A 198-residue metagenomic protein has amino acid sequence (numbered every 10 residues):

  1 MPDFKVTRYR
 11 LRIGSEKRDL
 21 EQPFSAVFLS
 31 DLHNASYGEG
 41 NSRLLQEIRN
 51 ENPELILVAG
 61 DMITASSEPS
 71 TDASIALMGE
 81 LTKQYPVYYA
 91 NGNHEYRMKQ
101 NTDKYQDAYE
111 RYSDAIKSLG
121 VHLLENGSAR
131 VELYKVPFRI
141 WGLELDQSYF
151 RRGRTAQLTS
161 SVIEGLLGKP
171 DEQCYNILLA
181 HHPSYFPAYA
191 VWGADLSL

Functional and structural regions predicted by a protein language model:
M1-L77: N-terminal active-site segment of His-dependent metallophosphoesterases
S15, L32-N34, E95-L196: Conserved catalytic scaffold of divalent metal-dependent phosphoesterases
D19, E80-K83, I116, D171: Short helix-capping segments at alpha-helix termini
P23, P53, Q84, Q173-Y175: A general structural motif
F28-L29, A59-G60, A90, L124 (+2 more regions): Generic enzyme active-site microenvironment
G38-L44, G60-G79, Y96-K117, A190-V191: Metal-dependent catalytic neighborhoods of phosphoester/phosphodiester hydrolases
N50-E51, M78-Q84, A190-D195: Short, conserved loop/helix-junction motifs that constitute active-site signature segments in enzyme catalytic cores
V87: Conserved phosphate-interacting/catalytic interface
